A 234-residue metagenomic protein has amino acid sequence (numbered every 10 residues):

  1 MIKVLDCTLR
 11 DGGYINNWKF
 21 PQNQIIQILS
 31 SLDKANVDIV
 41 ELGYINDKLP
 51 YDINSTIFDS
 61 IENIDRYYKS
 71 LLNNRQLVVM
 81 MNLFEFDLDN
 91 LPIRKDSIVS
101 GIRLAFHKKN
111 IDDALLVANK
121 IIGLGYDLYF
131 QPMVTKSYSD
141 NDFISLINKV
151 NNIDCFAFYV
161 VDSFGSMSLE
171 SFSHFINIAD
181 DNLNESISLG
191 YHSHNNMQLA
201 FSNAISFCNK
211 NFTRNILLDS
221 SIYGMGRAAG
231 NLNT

Functional and structural regions predicted by a protein language model:
M1-T234: Catalytic cores and adjacent flexible loops of soluble metabolic enzymes that perform enolate/carbanion chemistry on
